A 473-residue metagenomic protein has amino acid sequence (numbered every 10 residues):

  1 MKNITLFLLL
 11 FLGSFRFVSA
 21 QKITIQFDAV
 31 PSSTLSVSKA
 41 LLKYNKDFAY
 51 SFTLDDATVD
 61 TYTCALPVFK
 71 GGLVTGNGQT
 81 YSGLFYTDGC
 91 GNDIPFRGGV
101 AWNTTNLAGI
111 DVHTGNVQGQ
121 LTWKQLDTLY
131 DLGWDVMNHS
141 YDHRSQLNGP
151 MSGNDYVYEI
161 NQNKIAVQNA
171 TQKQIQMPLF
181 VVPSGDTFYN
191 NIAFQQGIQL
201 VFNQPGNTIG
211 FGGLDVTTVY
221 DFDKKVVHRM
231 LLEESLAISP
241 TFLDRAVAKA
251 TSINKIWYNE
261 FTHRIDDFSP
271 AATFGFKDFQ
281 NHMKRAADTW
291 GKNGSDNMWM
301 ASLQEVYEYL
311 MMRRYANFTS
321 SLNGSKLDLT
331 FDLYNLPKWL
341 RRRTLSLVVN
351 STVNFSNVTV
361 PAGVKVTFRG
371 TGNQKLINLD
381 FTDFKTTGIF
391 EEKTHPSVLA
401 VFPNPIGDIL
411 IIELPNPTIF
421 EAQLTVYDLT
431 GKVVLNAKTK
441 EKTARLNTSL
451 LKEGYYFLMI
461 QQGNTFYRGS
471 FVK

Functional and structural regions predicted by a protein language model:
M1-Q21: Bacterial Sec-dependent N-terminal signal peptides
N3, A20-F52, V59-T75, L379-T386: N-terminal pre-catalytic segment of deacetylase/amide-hydrolase enzymes
L6, R16-F17, E391-K473: C-terminal outer-membrane/trafficking sorting elements
I23, Q79-N191, G206-D215, D221 (+2 more regions): Metal-dependent polysaccharide deacetylase catalytic core of the NodB/CE4 family, i.e., the active-site-bearing domain
T24-L35, T80-F85, V201-V216, N259-W339 (+3 more regions): C-terminal domain-boundary segment and adjacent tail
K46-Y50, D93-G99, D131-M137, T171-L179 (+3 more regions): Loop/turn elements at helix/coil->beta-strand transitions in domains of secreted/extracellular proteins
G78, M230-S252: A Trp-anchored, charged/polar loop motif used as the substrate-binding/catalytic surface of acyl/ester-handling
T367-G388, G454: C-terminal beta-strand-rich structural cap/linker in extracellular carbohydrate-active enzymes
